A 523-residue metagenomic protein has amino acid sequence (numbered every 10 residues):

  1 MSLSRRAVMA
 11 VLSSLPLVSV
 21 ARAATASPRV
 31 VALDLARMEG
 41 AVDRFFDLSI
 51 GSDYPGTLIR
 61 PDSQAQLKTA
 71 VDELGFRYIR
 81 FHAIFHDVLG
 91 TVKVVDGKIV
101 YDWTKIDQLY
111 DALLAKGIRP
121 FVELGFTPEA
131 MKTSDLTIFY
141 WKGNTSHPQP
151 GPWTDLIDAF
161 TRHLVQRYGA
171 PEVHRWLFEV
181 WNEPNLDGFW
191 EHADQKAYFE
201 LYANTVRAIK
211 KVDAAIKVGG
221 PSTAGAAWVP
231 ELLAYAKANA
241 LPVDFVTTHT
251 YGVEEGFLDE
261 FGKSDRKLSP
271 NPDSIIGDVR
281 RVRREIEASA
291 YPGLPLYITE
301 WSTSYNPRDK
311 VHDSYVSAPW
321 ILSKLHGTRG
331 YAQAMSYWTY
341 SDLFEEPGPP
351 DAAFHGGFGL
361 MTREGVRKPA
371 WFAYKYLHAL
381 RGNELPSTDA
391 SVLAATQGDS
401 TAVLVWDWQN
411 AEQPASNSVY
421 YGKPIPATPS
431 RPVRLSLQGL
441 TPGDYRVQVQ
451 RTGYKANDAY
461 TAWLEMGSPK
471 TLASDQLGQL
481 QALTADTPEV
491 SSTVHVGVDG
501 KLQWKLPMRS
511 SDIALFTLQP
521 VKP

Functional and structural regions predicted by a protein language model:
M1-S19: N-terminal secretory signal peptides and thylakoid transit peptides that target proteins across membranes
L15-L17, A23-L177, H192-G225, N239-L241 (+4 more regions): Non-catalytic accessory regions flanking glycosidase/transglycosidase catalytic cores in CAZymes
G56, F85-T91, E129, W181-D187 (+3 more regions): Conserved radical SAM core fold
F81, L177-V180, V246-Y251: Non-cysteine beta-strand/loop elements that form the S-adenosyl-L-methionine
V92-V95, K142-S146, D187-E191, S264-L268 (+1 more regions): A short, mixed-charge helix-start or loop-turn motif at secondary-structure junctions
T145-Q149, R266-S274, L360-T362: A short acidic, glycine-rich active-site loop that binds or catalyzes chemistry on phosphate/adenosine moieties
Q195-Y331, A353: Noncatalytic carbohydrate-binding groove/subsite architecture in carbohydrate-active enzymes
L343-P349: Flexible, surface-exposed loop/gating regions in the mature catalytic domains of secreted/periplasmic hydrolases
